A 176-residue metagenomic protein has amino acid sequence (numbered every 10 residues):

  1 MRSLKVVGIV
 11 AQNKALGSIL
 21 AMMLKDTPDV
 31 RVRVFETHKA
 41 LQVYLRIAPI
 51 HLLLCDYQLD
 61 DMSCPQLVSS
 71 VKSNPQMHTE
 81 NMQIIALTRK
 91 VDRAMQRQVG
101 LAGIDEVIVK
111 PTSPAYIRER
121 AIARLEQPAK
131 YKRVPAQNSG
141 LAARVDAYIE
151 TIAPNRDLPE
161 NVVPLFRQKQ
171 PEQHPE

Functional and structural regions predicted by a protein language model:
S3-A15, L20-L24, V34, L53: Conserved acidic segment of CheY-like receiver
E36-L52: Acidic, metal-coordinating helix/loop segments flanking the phosphotransfer/catalytic sites of two-component signaling
I47, H51-E80: Conserved phosphotransfer microenvironments
Q66, K90-E106, E119: Alpha4 helix (beta4-alpha4-beta5 surface) of REC/receiver domains from two-component response regulators
H78-V91: A short, hydrophobic beta-strand element within the central beta-sheet of small alpha/beta folds
T112-A121: C-terminal output helix
E126-E176: CheY-like receiver
